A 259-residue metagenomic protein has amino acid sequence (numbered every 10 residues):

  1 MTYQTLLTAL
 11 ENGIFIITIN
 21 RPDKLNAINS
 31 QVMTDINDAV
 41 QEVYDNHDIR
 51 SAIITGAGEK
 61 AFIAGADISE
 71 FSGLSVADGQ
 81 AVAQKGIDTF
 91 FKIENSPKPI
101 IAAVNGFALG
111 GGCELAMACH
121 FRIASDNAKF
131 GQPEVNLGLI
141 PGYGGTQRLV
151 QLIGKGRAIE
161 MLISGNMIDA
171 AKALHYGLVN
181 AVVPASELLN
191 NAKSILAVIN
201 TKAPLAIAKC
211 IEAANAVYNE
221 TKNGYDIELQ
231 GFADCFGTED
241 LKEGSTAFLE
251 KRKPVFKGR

Functional and structural regions predicted by a protein language model:
M1-T55, A77, F91: Conserved CoA-thioester-binding segment of acyl-CoA-metabolizing enzymes
M1-Y3, T246-R259: Terminal low-complexity tails and localization/encapsulation signals of metabolic enzymes
Y3, Q41, G56-K92, A108 (+1 more regions): Glycine- (often His-adjacent) and acidic-residue-rich active-site loop that binds/positions the CoA thioester
I17, R21, I36, I54 (+6 more regions): Terminal peptide-recognition signature
Q31, D35, K85, K92 (+4 more regions): Charged catalytic carboxylate motif
K92-L205, T221, A233, T238 (+2 more regions): Crotonase-fold acyl-CoA enzyme core
